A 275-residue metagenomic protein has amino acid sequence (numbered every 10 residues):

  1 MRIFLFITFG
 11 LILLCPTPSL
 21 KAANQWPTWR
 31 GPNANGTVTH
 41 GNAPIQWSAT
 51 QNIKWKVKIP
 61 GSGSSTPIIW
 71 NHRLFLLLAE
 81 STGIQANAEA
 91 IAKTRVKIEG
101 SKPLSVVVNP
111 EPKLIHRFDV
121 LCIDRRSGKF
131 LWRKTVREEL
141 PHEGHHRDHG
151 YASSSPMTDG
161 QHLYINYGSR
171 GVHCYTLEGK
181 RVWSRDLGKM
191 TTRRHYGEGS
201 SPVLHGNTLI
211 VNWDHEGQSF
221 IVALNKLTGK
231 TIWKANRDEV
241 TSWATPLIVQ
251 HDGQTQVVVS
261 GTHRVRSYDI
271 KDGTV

Functional and structural regions predicted by a protein language model:
M1-F4: Positively charged n-region of N-terminal signal peptides that target proteins for export
F6-P16: Bacterial N-terminal signal peptides
P18-V275: Noncatalytic, solvent-exposed loop/strand surfaces of beta-propeller-type extracellular/periplasmic domains
